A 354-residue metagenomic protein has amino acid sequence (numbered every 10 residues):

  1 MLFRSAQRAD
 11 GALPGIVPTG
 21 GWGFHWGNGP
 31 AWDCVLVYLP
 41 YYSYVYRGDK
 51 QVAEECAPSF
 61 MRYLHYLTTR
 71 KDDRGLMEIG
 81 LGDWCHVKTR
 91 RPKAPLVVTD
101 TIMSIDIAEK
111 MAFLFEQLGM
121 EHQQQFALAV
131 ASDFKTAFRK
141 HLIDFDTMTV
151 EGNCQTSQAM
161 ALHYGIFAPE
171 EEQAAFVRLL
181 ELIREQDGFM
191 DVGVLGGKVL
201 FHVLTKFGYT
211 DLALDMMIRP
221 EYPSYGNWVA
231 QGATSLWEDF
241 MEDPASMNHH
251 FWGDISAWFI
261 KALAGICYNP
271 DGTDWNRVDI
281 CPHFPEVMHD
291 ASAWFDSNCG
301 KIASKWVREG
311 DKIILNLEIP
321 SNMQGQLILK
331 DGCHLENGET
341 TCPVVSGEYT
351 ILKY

Functional and structural regions predicted by a protein language model:
M1-I16, Y44-I102, Q117-L162, E170 (+3 more regions): Active-site acid/base region of carbohydrate-active enzymes
G20-D33, K88-M103, K140-Q158, Y164 (+2 more regions): Solvent-exposed loop and edge beta-strand segments that line ligand/cofactor-binding and catalytic clefts
G29-L36, F60, V97, I107 (+8 more regions): Active-site-proximal structural scaffolding
L36-V52, M103-E121, A159-E170, K198-F207 (+1 more regions): Well-ordered alpha-helical scaffold segments within catalytic/enzyme domains
A112, R139-K140, E181, Y222: Amphipathic alpha-helical segments of tetratricopeptide repeats
A129, D211-Y354: Non-catalytic C-terminal accessory modules of carbohydrate-active enzymes
E172-L180: Alpha-helical repeat scaffolds
E185-S224, Q231: Repeat-solenoid scaffold signature
